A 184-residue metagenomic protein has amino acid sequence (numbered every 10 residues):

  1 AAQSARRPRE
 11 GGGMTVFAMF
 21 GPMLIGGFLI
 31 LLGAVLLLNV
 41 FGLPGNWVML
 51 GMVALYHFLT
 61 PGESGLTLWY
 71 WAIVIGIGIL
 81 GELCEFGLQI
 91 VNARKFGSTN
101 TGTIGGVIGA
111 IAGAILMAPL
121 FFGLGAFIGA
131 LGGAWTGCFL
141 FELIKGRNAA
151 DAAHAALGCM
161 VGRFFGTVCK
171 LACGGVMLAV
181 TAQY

Functional and structural regions predicted by a protein language model:
A1-T15: Short, Lys/Arg-enriched N-terminal segments with co-localized hydrophobic residues within the first ~10-30 amino acids
M14-P22, H57-W71, Q183-Y184: Helix-coil boundary and interhelical linker segments in multi-pass alpha-helical membrane proteins
T15-L38, I104-I111: Small-residue-enriched transmembrane helix starts and helix-helix packing motifs in multi-pass inner-membrane proteins
L31-M49, A112-L124: Transmembrane alpha-helix interface/packing and boundary motifs in multi-pass membrane proteins, characterized by
L31-V40, L83-K95, E142-R147: C-terminal ends of transmembrane helices
V48-L66, A112-L120, G132-F141: Interfacial segments of multi-pass membrane proteins
W69, I73, I77-M117: Helix-adjacent hinge/juxtasegments
A149-Y184: C-terminal binding/interaction regions
